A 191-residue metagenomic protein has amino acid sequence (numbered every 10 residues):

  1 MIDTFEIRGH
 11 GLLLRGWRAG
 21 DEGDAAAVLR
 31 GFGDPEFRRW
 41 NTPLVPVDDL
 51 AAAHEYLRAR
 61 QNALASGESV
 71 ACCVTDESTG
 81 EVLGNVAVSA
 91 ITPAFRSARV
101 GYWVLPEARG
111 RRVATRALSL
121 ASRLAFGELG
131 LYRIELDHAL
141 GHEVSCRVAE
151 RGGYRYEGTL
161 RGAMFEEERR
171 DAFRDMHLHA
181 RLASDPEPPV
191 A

Functional and structural regions predicted by a protein language model:
M1-P35, A71-A191: Acyl-donor (CoA/ACP) binding surface of acyl/acetyltransferases
E36-A59, V70-C72: Conserved GNAT-fold acetyl-CoA-binding loop/helix
A59-R60, L124: A generic secondary-structure signal
N62-G67: Short loop/turn motifs at secondary-structure junctions and domain boundaries
